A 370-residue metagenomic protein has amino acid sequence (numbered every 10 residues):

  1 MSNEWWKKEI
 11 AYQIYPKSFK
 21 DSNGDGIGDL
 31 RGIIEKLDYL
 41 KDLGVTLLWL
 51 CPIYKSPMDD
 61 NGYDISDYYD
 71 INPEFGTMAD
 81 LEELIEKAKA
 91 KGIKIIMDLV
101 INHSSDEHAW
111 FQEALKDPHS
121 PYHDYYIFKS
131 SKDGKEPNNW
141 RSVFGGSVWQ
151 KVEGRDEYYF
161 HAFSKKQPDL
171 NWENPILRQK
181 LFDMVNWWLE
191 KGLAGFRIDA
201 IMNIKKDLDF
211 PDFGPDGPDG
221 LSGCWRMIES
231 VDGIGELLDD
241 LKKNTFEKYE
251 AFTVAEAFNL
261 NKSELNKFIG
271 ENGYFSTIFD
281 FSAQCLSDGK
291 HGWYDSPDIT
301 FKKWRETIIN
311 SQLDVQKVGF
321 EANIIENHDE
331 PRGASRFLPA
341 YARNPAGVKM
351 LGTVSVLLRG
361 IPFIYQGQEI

Functional and structural regions predicted by a protein language model:
M1-I370: Active-site and adjacent substrate-binding regions of carbohydrate-active enzymes
